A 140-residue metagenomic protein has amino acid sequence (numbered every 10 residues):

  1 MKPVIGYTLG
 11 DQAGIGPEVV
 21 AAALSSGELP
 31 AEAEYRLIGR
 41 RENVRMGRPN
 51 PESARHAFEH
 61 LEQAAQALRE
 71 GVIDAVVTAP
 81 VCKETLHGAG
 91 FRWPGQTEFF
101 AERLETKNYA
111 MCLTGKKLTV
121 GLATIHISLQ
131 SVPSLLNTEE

Functional and structural regions predicted by a protein language model:
M1-E98, V132-E140: Contiguous, glycine/small-aliphatic-enriched amphipathic segments in soluble metabolic enzymes
G27, C112-L113: Short secondary-structure boundary/capping segments
P30-E32, T106, G115: Short, well-ordered coil/turn elements that cap or connect secondary structure elements
E34, N108-A110, T119: Proline-centered loop/turn at the N-terminus of a beta-strand
T97-K107: A glycine-rich helix N-cap at a beta->alpha junction
L113-E140: Ligand-binding beta-strand-loop-alpha-helix segment within the catalytic cores of soluble metabolic enzymes
